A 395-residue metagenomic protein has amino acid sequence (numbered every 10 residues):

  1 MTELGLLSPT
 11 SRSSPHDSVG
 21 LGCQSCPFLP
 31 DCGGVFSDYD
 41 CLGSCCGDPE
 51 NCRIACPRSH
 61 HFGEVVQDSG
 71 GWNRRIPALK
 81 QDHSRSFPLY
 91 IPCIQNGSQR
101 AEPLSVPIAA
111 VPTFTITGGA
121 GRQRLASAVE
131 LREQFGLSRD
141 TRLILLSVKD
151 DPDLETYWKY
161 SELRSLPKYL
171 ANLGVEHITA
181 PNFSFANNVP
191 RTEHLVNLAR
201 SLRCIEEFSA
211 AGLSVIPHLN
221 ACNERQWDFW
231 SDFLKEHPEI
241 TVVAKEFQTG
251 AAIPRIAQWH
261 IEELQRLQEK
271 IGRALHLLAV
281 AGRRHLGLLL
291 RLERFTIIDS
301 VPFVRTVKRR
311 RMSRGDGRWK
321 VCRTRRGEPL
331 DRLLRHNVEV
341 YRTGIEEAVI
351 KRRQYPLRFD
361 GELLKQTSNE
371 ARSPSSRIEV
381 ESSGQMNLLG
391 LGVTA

Functional and structural regions predicted by a protein language model:
M1-D82, R283-A395: C-terminal accessory extensions appended to soluble enzyme cores
E3, E50, E64, E102 (+17 more regions): Glutamate identity and glutamate-enriched acidic tracts
L6-P9, G22-C23, P27-Y169, V189: Non-catalytic, usually N-terminal nucleic-acid engagement modules in DNA/RNA processing proteins
Q24, Q67, Q81, Q95 (+10 more regions): Residue-identity detector for glutamine
N51, N73, N96, N172 (+6 more regions): Detector for Asparagine
G136-D140, L145-V304: Eukaryote-skewed repeat-based solenoidal scaffolds used as protein-protein interaction platforms, primarily
